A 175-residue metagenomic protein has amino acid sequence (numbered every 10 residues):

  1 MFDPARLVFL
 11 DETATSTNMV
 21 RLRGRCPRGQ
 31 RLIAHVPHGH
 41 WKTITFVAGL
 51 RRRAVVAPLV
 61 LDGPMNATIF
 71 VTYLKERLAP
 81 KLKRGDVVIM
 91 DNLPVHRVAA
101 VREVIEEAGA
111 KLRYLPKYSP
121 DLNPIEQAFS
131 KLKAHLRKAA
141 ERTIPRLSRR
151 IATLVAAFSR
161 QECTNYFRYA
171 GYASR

Functional and structural regions predicted by a protein language model:
M1-R175: Short functional hotspots at interaction and active-site rims
